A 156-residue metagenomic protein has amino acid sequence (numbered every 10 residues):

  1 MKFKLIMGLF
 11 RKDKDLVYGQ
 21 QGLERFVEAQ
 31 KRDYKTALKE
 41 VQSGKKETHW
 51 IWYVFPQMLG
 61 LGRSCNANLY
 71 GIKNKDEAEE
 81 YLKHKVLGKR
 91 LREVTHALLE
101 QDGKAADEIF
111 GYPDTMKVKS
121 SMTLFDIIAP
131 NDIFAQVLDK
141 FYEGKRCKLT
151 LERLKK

Functional and structural regions predicted by a protein language model:
F3-R32, L149: Extreme N-terminal tail/first-helix region
Q30-Q42: A long, hydrophobic alpha-helical segment
E40-K75: Hydrophobic/aromatic-rich, well-ordered segments within soluble, folded domains that form packed cores
K46-Y53, R90, D114-S121, I133-V137: Residue-level detector of well-ordered alpha-helical segments, enriched for hydrophobic/aromatic packing positions
G60-N66, I127-Q136: Short helix-capping/linker segments at secondary-structure and domain boundaries
L69-R90, K145-K148, K155-K156: C-terminal end-helix/capping segment
E80-D126: Mid-chain, well-packed structural core segment of small domains
P130-K156: Charged phosphate-binding loop/patch that engages nucleotide di/tri-phosphates or the phosphate backbone of nucleic
